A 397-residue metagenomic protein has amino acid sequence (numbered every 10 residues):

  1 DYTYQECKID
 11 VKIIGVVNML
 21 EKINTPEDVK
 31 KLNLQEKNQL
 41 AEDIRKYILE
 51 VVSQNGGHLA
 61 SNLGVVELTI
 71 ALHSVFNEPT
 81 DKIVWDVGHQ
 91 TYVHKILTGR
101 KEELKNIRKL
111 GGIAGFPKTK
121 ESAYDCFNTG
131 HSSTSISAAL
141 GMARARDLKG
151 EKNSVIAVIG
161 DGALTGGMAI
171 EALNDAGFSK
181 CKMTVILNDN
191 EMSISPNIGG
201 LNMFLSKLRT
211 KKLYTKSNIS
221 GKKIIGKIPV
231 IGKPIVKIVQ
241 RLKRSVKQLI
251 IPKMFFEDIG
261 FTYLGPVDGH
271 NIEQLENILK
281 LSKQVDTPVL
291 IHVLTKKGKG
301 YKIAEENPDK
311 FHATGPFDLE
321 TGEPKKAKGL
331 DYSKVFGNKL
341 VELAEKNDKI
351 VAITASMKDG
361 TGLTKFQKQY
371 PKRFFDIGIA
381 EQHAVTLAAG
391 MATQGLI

Functional and structural regions predicted by a protein language model:
G15-L97, F255-E276, V285, V289-T295: N-terminal amphipathic, basic-rich helices that act as targeting or association modules
H58-S179, Y332, K349-I350, T354-A355 (+1 more regions): Cofactor-binding active-site loop characterized by glycine-rich and histidine/acidic residues
K82, T287, T295-I397: Non-catalytic terminal/interface segments that mediate subunit docking, oligomerization, and allosteric communication
D86, V158-I159, T184-N188, H292-K297: Short beta-strand segments
V93-G99, L164-L173, S195-L201, S206 (+4 more regions): Short acidic, glycine/serine/threonine-rich loops at helix termini
E102-I113, F178-S195, L213-K216, F375: A glycine-rich helix N-cap at a beta->alpha junction
E191-F336: Long, well-ordered, tryptophan-enriched scaffold segments
